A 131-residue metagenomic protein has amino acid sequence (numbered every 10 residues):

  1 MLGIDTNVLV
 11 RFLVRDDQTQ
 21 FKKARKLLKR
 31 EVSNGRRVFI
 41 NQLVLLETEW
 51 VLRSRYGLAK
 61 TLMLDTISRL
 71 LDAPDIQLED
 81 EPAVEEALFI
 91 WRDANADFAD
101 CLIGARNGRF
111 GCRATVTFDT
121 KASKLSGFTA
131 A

Functional and structural regions predicted by a protein language model:
M1, G104-A131: Acidic, PIN/NYN-like endoribonuclease modules and their adjacent C-terminal/linker elements
M1-I40, R55-L62, S68: Short, well-structured N-terminal submotif of metal-dependent ribonuclease cores
D5, N41, A96-D97, D119-T120: Histidine- and aromatic-rich ligand-binding microenvironments
V8, V44, A83, L102-I103 (+1 more regions): Alpha-helix capping/helix-boundary segments
D16, Q42-V44, D65-D93: Acidic catalytic patch
G35-V38, D75, G111-A114: Short active-site oxyanion
A83-R113: A mid-sequence interfacial segment
